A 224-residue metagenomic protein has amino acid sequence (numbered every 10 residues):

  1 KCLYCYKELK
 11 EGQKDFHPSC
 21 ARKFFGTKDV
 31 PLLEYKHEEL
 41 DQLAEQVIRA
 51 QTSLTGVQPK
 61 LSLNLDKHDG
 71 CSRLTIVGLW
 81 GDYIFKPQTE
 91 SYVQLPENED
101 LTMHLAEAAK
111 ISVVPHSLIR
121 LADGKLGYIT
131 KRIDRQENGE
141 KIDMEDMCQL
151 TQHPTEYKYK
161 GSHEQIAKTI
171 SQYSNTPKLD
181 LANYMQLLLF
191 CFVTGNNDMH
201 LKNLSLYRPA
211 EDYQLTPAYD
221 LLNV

Functional and structural regions predicted by a protein language model:
K1-E38, D212-L215: Regulatory N- and C-terminal appendages and interdomain linkers associated with kinase/kinase-like NTP transferase
C2-Y6, E34-L54, I111-V114, K125-I133 (+3 more regions): Charged, low-complexity, helix/coiled-coil-prone segments
L3, P18-R22, D41, E45 (+3 more regions): Generic detector of well-ordered alpha-helical segments enriched in charged/polar residues, highlighting helical
L9, F24-K28, I48, D134 (+3 more regions): Generic secondary-structure transition motif, activating predominantly at the C-termini of alpha-helices
E34-Y35, V77-G78, Q172, T176: Short, flexible segments with low predicted structural confidence
Y35, I142, K158-G161, T176-L179: Short coil/turn linker and secondary-structure boundary residues
E39-K158: Conserved ATP-binding subdomain of kinase catalytic cores across diverse folds
S91-E107, S162-V224: Conserved kinase catalytic-core segment
